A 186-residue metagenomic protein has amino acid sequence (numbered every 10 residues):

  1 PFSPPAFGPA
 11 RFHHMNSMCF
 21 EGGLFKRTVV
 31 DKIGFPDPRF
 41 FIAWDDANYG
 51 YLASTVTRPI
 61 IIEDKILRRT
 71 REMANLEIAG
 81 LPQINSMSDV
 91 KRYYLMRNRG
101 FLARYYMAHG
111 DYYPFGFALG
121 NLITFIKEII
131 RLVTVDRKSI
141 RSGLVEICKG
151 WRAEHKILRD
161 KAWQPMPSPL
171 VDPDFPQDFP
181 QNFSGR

Functional and structural regions predicted by a protein language model:
P1: Conserved donor NDP-sugar-binding/catalytic core segment of glycosyltransferases
P4-F25, Q83-S86: A recurrent flexible, glycine/aromatic-enriched loop bordering the glycosyltransferase active site that acts as
G23-G34, R39-K65: A short, conserved alpha-helix in the catalytic core of glycosyltransferases
A47-N48, V90-R97, V145, K149: A structural signal for well-ordered alpha-helical segments within the folded catalytic domains of diverse enzymes
I62-Q83: Active-site donor/metal-binding and catalytic loop motifs of nucleotide-sugar-dependent glycosylation enzymes
L81-Y93: A short acidic, glycine-rich active-site loop that binds or catalyzes chemistry on phosphate/adenosine moieties
L95-F101, Y105: A conserved mid-domain beta-alpha-beta active-site/ligand-binding segment of alpha/beta enzyme cores
M107-R186: Non-catalytic, C-terminal membrane-associated alpha-helical segments of glycosyltransferases
